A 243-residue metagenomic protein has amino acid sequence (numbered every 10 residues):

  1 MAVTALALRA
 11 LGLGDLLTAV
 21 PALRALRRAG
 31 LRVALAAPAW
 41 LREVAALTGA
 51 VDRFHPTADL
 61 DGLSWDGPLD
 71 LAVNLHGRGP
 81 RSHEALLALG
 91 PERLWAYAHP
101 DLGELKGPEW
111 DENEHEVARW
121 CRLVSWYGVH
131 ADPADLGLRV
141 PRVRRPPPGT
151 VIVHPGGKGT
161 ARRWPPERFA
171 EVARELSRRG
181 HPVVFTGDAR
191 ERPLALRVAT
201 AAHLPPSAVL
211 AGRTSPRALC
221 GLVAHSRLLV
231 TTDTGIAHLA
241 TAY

Functional and structural regions predicted by a protein language model:
M1-Y243: Catalytic machinery of carbohydrate-active enzymes, primarily nucleotide-sugar-dependent glycosyltransferases
